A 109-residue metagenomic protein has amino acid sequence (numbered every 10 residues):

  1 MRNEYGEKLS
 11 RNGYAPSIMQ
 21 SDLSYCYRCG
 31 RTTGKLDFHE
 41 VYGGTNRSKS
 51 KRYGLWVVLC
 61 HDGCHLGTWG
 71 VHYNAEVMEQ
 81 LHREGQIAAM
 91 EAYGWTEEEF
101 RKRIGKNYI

Functional and structural regions predicted by a protein language model:
M1-K35, Q80-I109: A boundary/linker detector
G13, N46-R47, E76: A general structural-boundary detector
C26-G30, Y53, G70-V71: Short, functional N-terminal and low-complexity linear motifs
L36-G44, H61-T68: Histidine-centered catalytic micro-motifs
Y42-W56: Short linker/helix segments within small regulatory modules
W56-L81: Short Cys/His-centered divalent metal-binding micro-motifs
